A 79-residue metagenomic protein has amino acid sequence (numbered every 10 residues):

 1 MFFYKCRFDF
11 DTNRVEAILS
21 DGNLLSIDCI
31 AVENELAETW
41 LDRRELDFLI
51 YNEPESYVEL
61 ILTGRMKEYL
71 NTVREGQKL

Functional and structural regions predicted by a protein language model:
M1-D28: Short, charged/polar N-terminal "headpieces" of proteins
Y4-F10, V32-R43: Basic nucleic-acid-binding interfaces
L24-L25, E35-G76: Amphipathic alpha-helical packing elements
